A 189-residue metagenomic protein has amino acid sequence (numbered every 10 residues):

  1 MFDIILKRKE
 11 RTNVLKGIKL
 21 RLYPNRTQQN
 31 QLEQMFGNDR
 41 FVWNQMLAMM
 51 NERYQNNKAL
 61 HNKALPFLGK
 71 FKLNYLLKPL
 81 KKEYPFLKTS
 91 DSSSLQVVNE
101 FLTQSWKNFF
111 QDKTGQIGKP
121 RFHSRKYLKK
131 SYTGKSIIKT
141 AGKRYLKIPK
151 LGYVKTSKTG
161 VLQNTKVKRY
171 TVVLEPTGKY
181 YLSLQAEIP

Functional and structural regions predicted by a protein language model:
M1-P189: Nucleic-acid substrate recognition interfaces
